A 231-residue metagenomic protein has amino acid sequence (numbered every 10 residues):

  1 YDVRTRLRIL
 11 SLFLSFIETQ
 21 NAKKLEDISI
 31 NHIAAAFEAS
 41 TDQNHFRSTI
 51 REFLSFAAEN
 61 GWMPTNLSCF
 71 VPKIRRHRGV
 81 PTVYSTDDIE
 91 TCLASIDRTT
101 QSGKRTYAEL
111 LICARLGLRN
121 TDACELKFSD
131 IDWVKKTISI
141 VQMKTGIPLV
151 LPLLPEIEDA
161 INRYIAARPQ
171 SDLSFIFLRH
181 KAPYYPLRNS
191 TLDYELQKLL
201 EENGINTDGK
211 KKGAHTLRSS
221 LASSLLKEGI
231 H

Functional and structural regions predicted by a protein language model:
Y1-V80, S95-T99, L173: N-terminal core-binding DNA-recognition domain of tyrosine recombinases/integrases
D2-R4, D27-I28, R78-S102, T106 (+4 more regions): Intrinsic, low-complexity N-terminal interaction/targeting segments
S11, R51, Y107-T121, S223-K227: Short pre-functional
L93-N120, K144: Basic, Lys/Arg- and aromatic-enriched nucleic-acid-binding interface segment
D97-R98, L151, Y194-H231: Short, basic (Lys/Arg/His-rich) helix/loop patches that form interaction surfaces in the mid-to-C-terminal regions
L116, E125-A160: Conserved tyrosine-mediated DNA breakage-rejoining catalytic core shared by Y-recombinases
D130-W133, R188, I230-H231: Short, polar N-cap/turn motifs at the start of nucleic acid-interacting alpha helices
M143-N162, S174-Q197: C-terminal catalytic core of Y-nucleophile DNA break-rejoin enzymes
